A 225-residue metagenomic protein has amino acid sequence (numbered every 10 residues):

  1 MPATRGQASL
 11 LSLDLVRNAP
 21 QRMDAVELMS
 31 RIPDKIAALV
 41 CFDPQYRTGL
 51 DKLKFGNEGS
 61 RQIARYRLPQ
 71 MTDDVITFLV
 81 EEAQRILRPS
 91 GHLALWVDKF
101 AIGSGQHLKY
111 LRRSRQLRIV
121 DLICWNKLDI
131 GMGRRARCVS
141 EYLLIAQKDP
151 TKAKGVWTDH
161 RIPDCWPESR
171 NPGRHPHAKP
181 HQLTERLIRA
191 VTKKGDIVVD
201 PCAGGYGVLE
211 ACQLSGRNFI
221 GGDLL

Functional and structural regions predicted by a protein language model:
M1-G222: Core catalytic lobe of class I
L225: Conserved SAM/SAH-binding beta-strand->alpha-helix loop
